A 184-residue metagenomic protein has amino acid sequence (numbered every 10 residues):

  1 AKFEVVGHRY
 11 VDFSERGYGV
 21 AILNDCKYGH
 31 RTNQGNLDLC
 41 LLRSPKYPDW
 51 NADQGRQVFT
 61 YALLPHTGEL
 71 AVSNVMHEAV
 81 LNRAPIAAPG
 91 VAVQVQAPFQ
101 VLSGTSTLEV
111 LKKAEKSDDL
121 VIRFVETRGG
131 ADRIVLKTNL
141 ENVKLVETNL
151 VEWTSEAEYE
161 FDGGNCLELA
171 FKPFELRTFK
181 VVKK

Functional and structural regions predicted by a protein language model:
A1-K184: C-terminal (or distal) subdomains of carbohydrate-active enzymes
